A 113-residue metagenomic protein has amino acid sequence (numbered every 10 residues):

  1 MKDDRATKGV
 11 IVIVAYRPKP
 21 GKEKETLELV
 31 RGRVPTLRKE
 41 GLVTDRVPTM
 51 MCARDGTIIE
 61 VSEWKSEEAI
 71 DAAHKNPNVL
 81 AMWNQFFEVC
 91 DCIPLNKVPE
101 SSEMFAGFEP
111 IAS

Functional and structural regions predicted by a protein language model:
M1-T7, E28, K39, S113: Short, low-complexity N-terminal intrinsically disordered segments enriched in polar/charged residues
R5, G32-R46, E63-E100: An amphipathic, aromatic/His-enriched active-site/gating alpha helix that lines ligand/cofactor pockets
R5, V98-S113: Acidic/histidine-enriched, glycine/proline-rich intrinsically disordered or flexible terminal extensions
R5-G9, A53-D55: Short coil/turn motifs at beta-sheet boundaries
G9-R17, I59-V61: Active-site-flanking beta-strand signature of metal-NTP-handling nucleotidyl enzymes and homologous cyclase-like
R17-E28: Short, surface-exposed ligand-recognition loops at beta-strand->loop->(often short) alpha-helix junctions that present
T44, R54-I58: Short acidic/glycine-enriched loop/turn segments that link adjacent beta-strands
T49-D55, V89: A short beta-turn/loop motif at secondary-structure boundaries
